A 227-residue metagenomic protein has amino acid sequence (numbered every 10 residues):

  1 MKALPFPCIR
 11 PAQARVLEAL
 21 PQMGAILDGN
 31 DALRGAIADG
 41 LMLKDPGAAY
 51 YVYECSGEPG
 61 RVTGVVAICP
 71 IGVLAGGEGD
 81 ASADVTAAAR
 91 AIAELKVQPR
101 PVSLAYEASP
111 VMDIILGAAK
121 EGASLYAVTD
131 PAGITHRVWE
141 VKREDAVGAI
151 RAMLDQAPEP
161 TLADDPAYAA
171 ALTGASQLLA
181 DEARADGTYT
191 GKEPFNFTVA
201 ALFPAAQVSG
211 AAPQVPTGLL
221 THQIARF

Functional and structural regions predicted by a protein language model:
M1-P160, D165-F227: Surface-exposed, charge/polar-rich loops and edge strands
